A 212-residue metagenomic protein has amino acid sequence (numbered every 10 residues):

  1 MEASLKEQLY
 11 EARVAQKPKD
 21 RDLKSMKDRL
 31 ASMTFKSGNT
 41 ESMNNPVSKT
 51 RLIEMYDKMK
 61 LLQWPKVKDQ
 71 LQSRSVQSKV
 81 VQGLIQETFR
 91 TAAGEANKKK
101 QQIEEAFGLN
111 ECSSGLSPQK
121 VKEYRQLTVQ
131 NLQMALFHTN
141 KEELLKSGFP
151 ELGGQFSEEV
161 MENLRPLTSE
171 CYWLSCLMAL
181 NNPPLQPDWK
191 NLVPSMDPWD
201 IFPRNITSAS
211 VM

Functional and structural regions predicted by a protein language model:
M1-M212: Extended, amphipathic alpha-helical stalk segments that mediate dimerization and serve as stator/scaffold rods within
